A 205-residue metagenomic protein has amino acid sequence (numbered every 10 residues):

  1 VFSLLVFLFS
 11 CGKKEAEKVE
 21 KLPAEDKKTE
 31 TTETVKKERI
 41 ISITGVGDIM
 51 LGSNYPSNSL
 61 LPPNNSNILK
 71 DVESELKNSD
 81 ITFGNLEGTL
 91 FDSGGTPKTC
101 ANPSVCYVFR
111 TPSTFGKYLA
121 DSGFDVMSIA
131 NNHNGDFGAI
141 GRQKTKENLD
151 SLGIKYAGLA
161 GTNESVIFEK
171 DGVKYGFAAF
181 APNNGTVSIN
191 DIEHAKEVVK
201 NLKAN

Functional and structural regions predicted by a protein language model:
V1-V6: Sec-dependent N-terminal signal peptides
L8-S10: C-terminal motif of bacterial Sec signal peptides marking the signal peptidase cleavage site
G12-N205: Acidic, metal/ion-coordinating pockets
